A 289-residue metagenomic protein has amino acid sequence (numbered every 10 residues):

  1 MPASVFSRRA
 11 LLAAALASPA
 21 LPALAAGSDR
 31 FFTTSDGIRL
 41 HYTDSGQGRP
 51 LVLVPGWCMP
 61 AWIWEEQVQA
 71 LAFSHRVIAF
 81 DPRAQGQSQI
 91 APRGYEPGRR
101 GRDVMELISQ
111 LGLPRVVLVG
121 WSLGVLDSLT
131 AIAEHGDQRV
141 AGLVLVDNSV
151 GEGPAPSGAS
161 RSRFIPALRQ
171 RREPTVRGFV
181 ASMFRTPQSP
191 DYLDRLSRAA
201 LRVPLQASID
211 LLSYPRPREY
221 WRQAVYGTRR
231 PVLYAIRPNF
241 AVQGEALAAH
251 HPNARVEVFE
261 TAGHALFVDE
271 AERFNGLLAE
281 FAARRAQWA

Functional and structural regions predicted by a protein language model:
P2-S4, A10-A26: N-terminal export signals
S35, A79-V119, G276: Active-site loop/oxyanion-hole signature of alpha/beta-hydrolase fold enzymes
I38, T43-I90: Conserved HGGG/HGGXW glycine-rich cap/lid loop of the alpha/beta-hydrolase fold
G120, G124, S128: Gly/Ala-rich beta-loop-alpha elbow adjacent to hydrolase catalytic centers
L129-A133, R139-R171: Flexible "cap/lid" loop of the alpha/beta hydrolase fold
Q206, D210-H250: Conserved serine/cysteine hydrolase catalytic core
H251-H264: Catalytic histidine neighborhood in serine/cysteine hydrolases with alpha/beta-hydrolase-type architecture
A262-A271, N275: Catalytic histidine-centered segment of alpha/beta-hydrolase-like enzymes
